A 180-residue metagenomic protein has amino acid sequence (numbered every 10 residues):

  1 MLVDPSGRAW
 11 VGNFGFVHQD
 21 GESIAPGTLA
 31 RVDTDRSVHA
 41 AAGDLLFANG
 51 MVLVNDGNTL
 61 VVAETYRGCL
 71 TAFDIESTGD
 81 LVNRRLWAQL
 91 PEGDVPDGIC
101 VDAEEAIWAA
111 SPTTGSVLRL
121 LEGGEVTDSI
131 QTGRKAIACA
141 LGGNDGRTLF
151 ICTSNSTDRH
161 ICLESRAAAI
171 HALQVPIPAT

Functional and structural regions predicted by a protein language model:
M1-A9, P26-T28, V38-T59, L90-A106 (+2 more regions): Beta-rich, blade/repeat-based domains predominating in secreted/periplasmic proteins but also intracellular
A9-D20, L60-Y66, I107-P112, F150-T157: Conserved beta-strand positions in repeat-built beta-propeller and related beta-rich domains
D20, G27-A30, C69-T71, S116-L118 (+1 more regions): A short loop-to-beta-strand structural motif that recurs across blades of beta-propeller domains
D33, D74, L120-L121, Q174: Structural recognition of the beta-propeller blade-terminating site
R36-G43, N83-Q89, E125-I130: A short beta-strand motif characteristic of beta-propeller blades
G68-F73, D80-R84, A88-E125: Loop/turn-rich, solvent-exposed surfaces of beta-rich toroidal or solenoidal domains
F73-D80, Q174-T180: Short loop/turn segments immediately following beta-strands, especially the blade-tip and inter-blade linker loops
A140-T180: Blade-level signature of beta-propeller repeat domains, shared across WD40, Kelch, NHL, RCC1 and BNR/Asp-box propellers
